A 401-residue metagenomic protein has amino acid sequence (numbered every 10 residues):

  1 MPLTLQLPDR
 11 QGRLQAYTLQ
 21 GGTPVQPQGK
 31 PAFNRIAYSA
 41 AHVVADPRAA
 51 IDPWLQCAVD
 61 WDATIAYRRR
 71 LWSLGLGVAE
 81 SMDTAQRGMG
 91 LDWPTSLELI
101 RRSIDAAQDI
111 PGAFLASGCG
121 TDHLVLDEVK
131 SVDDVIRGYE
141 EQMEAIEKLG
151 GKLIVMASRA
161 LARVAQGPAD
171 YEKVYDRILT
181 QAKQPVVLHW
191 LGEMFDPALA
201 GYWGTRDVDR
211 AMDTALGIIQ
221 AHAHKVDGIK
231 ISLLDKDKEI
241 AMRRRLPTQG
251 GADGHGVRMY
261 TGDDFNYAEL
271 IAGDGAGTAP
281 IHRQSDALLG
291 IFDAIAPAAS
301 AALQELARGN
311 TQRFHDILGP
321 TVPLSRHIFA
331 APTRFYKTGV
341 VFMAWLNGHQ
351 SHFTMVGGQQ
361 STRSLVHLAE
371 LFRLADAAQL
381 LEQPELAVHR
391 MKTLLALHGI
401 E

Functional and structural regions predicted by a protein language model:
M1, Q20-T23, A49-I51, L55-C57 (+11 more regions): Non-transmembrane, interaction-prone segments in cytosolic or luminal domains
P2-L7, E269-E401: Structured C-terminal cap/extension of enzyme domains
P2-R210, G358-T362, V366, A378-E401: Active-site beta->alpha loop and helix N-cap motifs at the rims of alpha/beta catalytic domains
A40-A45, L74-E80, L149-L153, A215-Q220 (+3 more regions): Short amphipathic alpha-helical segments, especially helix-boundary/capping motifs
D60-A63, Y67, T95, L99 (+10 more regions): General structural feature for long, well-ordered alpha-helical segments within catalytic domains of soluble enzymes
V187-Y336: Catalytic alpha/beta core domains of metabolic enzymes, predominantly
